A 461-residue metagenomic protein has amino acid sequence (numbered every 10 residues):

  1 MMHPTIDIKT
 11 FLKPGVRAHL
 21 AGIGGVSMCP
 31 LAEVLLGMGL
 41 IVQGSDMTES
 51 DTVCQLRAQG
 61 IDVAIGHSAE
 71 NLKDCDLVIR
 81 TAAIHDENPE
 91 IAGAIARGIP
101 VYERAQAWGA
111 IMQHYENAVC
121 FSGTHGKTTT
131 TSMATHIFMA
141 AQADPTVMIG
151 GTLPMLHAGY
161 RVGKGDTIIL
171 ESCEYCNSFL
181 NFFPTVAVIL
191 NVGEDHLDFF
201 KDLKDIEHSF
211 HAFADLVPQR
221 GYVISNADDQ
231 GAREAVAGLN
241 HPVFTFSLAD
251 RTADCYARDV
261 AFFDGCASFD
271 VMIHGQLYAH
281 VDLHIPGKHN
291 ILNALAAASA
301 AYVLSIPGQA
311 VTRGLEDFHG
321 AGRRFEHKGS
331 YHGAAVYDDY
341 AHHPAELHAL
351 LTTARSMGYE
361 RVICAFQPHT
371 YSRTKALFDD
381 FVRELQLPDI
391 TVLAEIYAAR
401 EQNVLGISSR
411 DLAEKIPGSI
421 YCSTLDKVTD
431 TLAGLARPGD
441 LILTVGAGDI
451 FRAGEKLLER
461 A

Functional and structural regions predicted by a protein language model:
M1-E103, A107, Y222, Y256-R258 (+2 more regions): N-terminal leader/targeting and accessory segments in enzymes
H3, T10-H19, S27, L31-V34 (+3 more regions): Nucleotide phosphate-binding/pyrophosphate-handling subdomain across enzymes that bind or process nucleotide phosphates
K9, V34-G37, R57, N71 (+5 more regions): Phosphate-binding loop of NTP-binding sites
L40-M47, V223-A227, I363-Q367, P388-A398: Short internal beta-strands
S45-D46, A64-H67, E103-G109, M148-I149 (+4 more regions): Beta-strand->loop->alpha-helix junctions that form or flank phosphate-binding loops in nucleotide-handling enzymes
V382-P438: C-terminal helical cap/extension that packs against the catalytic core of soluble nucleotide-cofactor enzymes
K427-L458: A glycine-rich beta-strand to alpha-helix segment that forms a phosphate/ribose-binding loop at ligand/cofactor sites
